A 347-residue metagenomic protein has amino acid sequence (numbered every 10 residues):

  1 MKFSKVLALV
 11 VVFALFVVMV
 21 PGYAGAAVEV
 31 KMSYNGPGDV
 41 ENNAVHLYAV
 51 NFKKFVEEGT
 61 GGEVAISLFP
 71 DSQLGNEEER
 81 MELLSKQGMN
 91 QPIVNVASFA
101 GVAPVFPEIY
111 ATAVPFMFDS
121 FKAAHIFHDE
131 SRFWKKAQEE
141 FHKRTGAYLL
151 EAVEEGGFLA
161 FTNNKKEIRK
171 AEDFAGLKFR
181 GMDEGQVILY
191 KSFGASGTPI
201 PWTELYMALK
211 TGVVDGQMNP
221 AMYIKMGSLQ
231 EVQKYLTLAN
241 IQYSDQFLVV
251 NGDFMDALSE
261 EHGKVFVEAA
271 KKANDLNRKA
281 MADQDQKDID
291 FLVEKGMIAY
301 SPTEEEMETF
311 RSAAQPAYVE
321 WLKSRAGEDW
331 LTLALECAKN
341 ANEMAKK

Functional and structural regions predicted by a protein language model:
M1-V10: Bacterial N-terminal signal peptides that target proteins for export
V10-M19: Bacterial N-terminal signal peptides
G22: Histidine-rich, glycine-flanked metal-binding segment
G25-A124, E139-K347: N-terminal secretory/targeting leader peptides
